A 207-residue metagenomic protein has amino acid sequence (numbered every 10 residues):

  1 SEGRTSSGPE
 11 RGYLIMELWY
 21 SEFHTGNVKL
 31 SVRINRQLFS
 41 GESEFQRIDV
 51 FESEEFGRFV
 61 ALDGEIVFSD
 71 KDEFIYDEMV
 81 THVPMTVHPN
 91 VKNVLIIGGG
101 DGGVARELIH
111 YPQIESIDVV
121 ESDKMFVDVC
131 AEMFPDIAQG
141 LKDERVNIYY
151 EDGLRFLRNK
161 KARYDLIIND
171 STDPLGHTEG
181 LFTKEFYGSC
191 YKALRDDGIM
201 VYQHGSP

Functional and structural regions predicted by a protein language model:
R4-I15: Short, Lys/Arg-enriched N-terminal segments with co-localized hydrophobic residues within the first ~10-30 amino acids
R11, Q46-I48, E78, D128: Active-site-proximal helix/loop capping residues that flank conserved catalytic or ligand/cofactor
I15-R58: N-terminal auxiliary segments of SAM/dcSAM-dependent transferases
E17-Y20, F68-Y202: The AdoMet/dcAdoMet-binding core of the Class I SAM-like
A61-L62: A general beta-strand register signal
G205-P207: Substrate-binding/catalytic lobe of Class I Rossmann-like enzymes that use SAM or dcSAM, i.e., the mid-to-C-terminal
